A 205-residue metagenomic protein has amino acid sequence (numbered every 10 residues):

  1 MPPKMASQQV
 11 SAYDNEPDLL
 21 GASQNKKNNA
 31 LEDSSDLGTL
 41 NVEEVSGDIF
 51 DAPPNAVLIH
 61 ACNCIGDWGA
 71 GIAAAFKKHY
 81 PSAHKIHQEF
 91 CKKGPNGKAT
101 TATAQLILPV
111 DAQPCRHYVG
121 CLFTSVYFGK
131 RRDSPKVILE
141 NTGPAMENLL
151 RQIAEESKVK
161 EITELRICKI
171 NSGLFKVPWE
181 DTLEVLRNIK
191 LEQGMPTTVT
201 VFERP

Functional and structural regions predicted by a protein language model:
M1-P205: Macrodomain-like recognition of ADP-ribose-binding/processing modules
